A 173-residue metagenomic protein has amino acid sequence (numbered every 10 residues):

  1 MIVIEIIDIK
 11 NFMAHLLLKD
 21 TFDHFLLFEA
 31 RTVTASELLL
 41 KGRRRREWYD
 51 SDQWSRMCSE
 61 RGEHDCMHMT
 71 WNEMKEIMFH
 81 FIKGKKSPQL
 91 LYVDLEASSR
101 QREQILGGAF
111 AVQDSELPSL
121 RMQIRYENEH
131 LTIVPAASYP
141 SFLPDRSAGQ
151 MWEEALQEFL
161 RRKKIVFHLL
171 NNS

Functional and structural regions predicted by a protein language model:
M1-W71: Charge-rich, low-complexity N-terminal segments
K10, K19, K41, K75 (+2 more regions): Context-gated lysine
L27, T32, R100-R102, L131 (+1 more regions): Generic "edge-of-domain/loop-turn" microfeature
D52, G62, H68, H80 (+5 more regions): General "foldedness" signal
R61-H130: Surface-exposed, low-hydrophobicity interaction/linker segments
L131-S173: Mixed-charge, glycine-accented linear interaction segment located at domain edges/termini
